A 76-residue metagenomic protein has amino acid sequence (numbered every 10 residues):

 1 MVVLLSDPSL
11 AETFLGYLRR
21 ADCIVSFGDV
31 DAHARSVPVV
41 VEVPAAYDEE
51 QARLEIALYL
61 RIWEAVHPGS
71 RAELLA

Functional and structural regions predicted by a protein language model:
M1-L5: Short glycine-/aliphatic-rich beta-strand segments at the starts of folded cytosolic domains
S6-P8, V30, P44-A46: Generic structural motif
S6-S9, S26, S36-P38, S70: Generic serine detector
S9-T13, R20-A21, R71-A76: Terminal low-complexity, intrinsically disordered regions
E12-R35: A short, structured beta-strand/loop element
H33-A76: C-terminal basic regulatory modules in eukaryotic proteins
